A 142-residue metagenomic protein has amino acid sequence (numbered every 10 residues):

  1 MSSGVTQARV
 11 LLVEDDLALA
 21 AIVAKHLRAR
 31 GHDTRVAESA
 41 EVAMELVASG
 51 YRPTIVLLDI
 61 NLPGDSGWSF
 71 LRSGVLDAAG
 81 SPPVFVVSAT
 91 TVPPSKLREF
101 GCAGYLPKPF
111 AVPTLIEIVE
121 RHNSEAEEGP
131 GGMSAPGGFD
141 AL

Functional and structural regions predicted by a protein language model:
M1-L11, L17, L76-G80, A111-L142: Non-catalytic signal-transmission and effector/linker regions of two-component phosphorelay proteins
E14, S88: Conserved acidic carboxylate
A20, P63: The feature encodes the CheY-like receiver
A21-A29: Charged docking surfaces used in two-component/phosphorelay signaling
V36-I55: Acidic, metal-coordinating helix/loop segments flanking the phosphotransfer/catalytic sites of two-component signaling
S39, S66-S69: Acidic catalytic/metal-coordinating carboxylates
D59-I60: Active-site residues of response regulator receiver
S69, P82, T90-P107, E117: Alpha4 helix (beta4-alpha4-beta5 surface) of REC/receiver domains from two-component response regulators
